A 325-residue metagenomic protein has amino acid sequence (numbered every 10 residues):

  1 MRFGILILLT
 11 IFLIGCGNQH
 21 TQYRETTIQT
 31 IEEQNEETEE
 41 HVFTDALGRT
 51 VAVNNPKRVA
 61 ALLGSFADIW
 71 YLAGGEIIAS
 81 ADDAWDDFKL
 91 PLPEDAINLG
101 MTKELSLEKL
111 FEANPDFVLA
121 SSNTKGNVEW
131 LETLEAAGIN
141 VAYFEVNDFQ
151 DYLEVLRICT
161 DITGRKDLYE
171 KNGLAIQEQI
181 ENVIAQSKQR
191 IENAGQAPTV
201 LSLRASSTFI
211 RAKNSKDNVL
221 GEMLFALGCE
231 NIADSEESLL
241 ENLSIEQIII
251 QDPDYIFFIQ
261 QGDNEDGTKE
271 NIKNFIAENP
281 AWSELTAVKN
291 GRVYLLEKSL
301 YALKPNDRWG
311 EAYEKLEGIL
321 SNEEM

Functional and structural regions predicted by a protein language model:
R2-L8: Sec-dependent signal peptide recognition, specifically the positively charged N-region followed immediately by
F3, G15-S65, K166-L201, G318-M325: Bacterial Sec-exported substrate-binding components of ABC uptake systems
D45-A46, I97-L107, E236-S244: Short helix-initiation/N-cap motifs at beta->coil->alpha
L62-A113, F117-N123: A short, structured surface patch at a secondary-structure boundary
A84-D87, R211-L240: Alpha-helical, coiled-coil/dimerization segments enriched in small aliphatic residues
L107-A120, I139, I245-F258: Proline-aspartate-enriched helix->loop->beta-strand connector
G126-E129, E145-I158, Q196-V219, D266: Extracytoplasmic ligand-binding site segments that recognize negatively charged/polar headgroups
L153-E154, I158-D161, D167-E170, F258-M325: Structured C-terminal subdomain patch of bacterial secreted/periplasmic proteins
